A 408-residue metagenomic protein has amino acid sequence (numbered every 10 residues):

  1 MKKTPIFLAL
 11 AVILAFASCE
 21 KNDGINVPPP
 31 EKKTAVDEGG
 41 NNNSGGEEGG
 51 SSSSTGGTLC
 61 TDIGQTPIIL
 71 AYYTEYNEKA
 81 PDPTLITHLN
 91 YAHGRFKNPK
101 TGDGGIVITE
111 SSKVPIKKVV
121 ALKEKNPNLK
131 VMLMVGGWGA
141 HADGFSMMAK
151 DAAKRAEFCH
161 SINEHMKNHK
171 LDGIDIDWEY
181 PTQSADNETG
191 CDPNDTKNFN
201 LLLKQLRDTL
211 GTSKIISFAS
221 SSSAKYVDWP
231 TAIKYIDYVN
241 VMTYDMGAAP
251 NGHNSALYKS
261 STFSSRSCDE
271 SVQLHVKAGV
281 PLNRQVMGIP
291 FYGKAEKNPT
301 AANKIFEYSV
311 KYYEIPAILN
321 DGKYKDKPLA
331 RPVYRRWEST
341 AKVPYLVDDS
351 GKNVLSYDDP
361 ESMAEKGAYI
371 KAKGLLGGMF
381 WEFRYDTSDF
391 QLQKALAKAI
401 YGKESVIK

Functional and structural regions predicted by a protein language model:
M1-T4, L8, V12-I63: Bacterial Sec-dependent N-terminal signal peptides
E38, S51, T55-M166: Glycan-recognition patch characteristic of GH18 chitinases/ENGases and related GlcNAc/peptidoglycan-binding proteins
L59-G64, I116-M132, G136-G137, F199-K214 (+3 more regions): Surface-exposed amphipathic alpha-helices with a cationic face
Q65-P67, T87, P127-V131, K170-D172 (+4 more regions): Short, well-ordered coil/turn segments that N-cap beta-strands
Y73, H93, L133-G137, W178-Y180 (+4 more regions): A cross-domain feature marking catalytic cores of carbohydrate-active enzymes and several ubiquitous metabolic/repair
L89, L133, I176, L206 (+4 more regions): Conserved, mostly hydrophobic/aromatic
N98-V114, H160, P181-K323: Substrate-binding surface in catalytic domains of secreted glycosidases
V135, I289-Y369, L396-K408: Glycan-binding loop/region signatures in secreted carbohydrate-active enzymes
